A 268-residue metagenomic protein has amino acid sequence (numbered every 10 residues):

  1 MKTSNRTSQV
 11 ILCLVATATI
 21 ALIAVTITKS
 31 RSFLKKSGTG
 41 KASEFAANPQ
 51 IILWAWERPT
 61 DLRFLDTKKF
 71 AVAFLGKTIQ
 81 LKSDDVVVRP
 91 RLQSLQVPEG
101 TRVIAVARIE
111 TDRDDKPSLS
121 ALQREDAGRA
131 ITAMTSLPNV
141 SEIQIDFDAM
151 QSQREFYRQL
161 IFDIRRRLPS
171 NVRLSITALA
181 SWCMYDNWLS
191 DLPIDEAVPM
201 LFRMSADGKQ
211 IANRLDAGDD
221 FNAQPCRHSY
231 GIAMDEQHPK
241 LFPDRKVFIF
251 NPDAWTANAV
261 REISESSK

Functional and structural regions predicted by a protein language model:
K2-K268: Secreted glycan hydrolases and related glycan-binding modules that recognize and/or cleave
